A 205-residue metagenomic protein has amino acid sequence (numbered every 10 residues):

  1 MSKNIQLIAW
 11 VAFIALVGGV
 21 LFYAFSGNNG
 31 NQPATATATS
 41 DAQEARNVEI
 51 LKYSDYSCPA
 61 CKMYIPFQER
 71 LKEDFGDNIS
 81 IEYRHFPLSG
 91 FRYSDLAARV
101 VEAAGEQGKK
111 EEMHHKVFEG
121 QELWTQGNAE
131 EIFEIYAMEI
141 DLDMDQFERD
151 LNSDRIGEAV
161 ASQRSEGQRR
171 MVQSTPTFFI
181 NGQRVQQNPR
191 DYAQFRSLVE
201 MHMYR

Functional and structural regions predicted by a protein language model:
M1-A24, Y53, K72, Y136-R205: C-terminal cap of thioredoxin/glutaredoxin-like
L21-P33: Hydrophobic single-pass membrane-insertion segments
N31-T37, G157-A161: Short gly/ser/thr-rich secondary-structure transition/capping motifs
P33-V48, E73: A short beta-strand-turn-helix
A36-T39, F67-Q68, R164-S165: A generic local structural motif
Q43-R46, Y93, R170-Q173: Extracellular/periplasmic catalytic domains that process cell-envelope and extracellular macromolecules
L51-S57, K62-M138, Q168-R170, S197-R205: Structural alpha/beta surface segment adjacent to cysteine/selenocysteine redox centers across thiol/disulfide enzymes
